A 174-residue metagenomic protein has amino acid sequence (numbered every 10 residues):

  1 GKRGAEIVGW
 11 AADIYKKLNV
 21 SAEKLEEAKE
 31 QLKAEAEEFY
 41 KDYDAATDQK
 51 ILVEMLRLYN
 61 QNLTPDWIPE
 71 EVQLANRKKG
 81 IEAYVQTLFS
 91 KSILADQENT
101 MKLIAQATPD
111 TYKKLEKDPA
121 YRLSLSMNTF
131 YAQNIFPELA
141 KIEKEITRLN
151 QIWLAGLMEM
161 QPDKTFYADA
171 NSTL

Functional and structural regions predicted by a protein language model:
G1-L174: Terminal presequence/propeptide segments associated with secretion/organelle targeting and zymogen/polyprotein
